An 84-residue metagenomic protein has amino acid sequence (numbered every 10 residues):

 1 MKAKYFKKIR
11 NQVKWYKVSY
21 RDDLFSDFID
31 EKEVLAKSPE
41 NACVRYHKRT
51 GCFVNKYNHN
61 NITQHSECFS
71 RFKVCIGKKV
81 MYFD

Functional and structural regions predicted by a protein language model:
M1-K7: A short, compositionally biased domain-edge/stem linker segment
K2, K48-D84: Short, mixed-charge low-complexity intrinsically disordered segments
K7-I29: Short aromatic-glycine-(Arg/Gly/Cys) micro-motifs in beta-strand/loop hairpins
V13-S19, E33-A36, K73-C75, V80-D84: Ordered hydrophobic segments in well-structured contexts
S26-S38: A short, exposed loop/beta-hairpin motif centered on an aromatic-Gly-Thr core
A42-C43: Short amphipathic, charge-patterned alpha-helical segments
